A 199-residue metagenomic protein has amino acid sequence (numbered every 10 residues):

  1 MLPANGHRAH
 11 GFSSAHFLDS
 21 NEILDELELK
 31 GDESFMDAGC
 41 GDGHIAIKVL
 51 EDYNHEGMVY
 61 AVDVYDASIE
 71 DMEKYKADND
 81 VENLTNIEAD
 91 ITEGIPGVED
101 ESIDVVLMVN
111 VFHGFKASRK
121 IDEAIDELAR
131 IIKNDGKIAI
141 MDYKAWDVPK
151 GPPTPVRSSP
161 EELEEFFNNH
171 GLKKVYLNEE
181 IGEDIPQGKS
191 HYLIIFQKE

Functional and structural regions predicted by a protein language model:
M1-L18: Class I SAM-dependent methyltransferase Rossmann-like catalytic core, especially the SAM/SAH-binding loop
S14-E33: Conserved alpha-helix/loop element of class I SAM-dependent methyltransferases that forms part of the SAM/SAH-binding
M36, G41-G94: Class I SAM-dependent methyltransferase SAM/SAH-binding core
P96-V106: A short acidic, Gly/Pro-enriched loop at the edge of an enzyme's catalytic core that lines a small-molecule cofactor
D104-R119: A short SAM/SAH-binding and catalytic strip from SAM-dependent methyltransferases
D122-N134: A short glycine-rich, Lys/Arg-flanked "PGG" loop and its adjoining helix->strand segment in the class I
D135-D142: Conserved beta-strand signature within the Rossmann-like core of class I S-adenosyl-L-methionine
E180-E199: Core SAM-dependent methyltransferase catalytic element
